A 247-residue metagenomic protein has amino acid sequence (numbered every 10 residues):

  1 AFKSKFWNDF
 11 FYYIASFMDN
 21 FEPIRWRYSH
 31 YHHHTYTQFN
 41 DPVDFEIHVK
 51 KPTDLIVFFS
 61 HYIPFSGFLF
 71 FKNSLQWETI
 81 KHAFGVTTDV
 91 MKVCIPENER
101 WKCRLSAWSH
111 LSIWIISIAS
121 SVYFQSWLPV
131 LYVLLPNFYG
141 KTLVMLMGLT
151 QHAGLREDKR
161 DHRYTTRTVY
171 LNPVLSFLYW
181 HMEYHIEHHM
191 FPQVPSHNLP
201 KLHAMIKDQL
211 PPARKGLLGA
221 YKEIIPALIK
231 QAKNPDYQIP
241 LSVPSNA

Functional and structural regions predicted by a protein language model:
A1, W26-Q38, M147-G154, L178-V194: Histidine-centered catalytic micro-motifs
F2-K3, V122, T168-Y170: Helix-boundary and loop/linker segments of multi-pass membrane transporters
F6-D9, Y13-V130, S196-A247: Non-catalytic, topology-defining segments of multipass membrane proteins
Y12, P129-Y132, K159-V169, P173: Short, motif-level signal for alpha-helix interfacial/capping segments enriched in acidic residues and aromatics/proline
I14-I24, L134-K141, Y170-H181: Membrane-embedded alpha-helical segments that form the functional core of polytopic membrane enzymes, especially those
E22, L69-L75, V133-R160, H185: Transmembrane alpha-helical segments that form the membrane-embedded catalytic/substrate-channel core of multi-pass
I115, S126, K141-L143, F177-Y179 (+1 more regions): Short hydrophobic "helix-edge" motifs at membrane interfaces and signal-peptide entry regions
